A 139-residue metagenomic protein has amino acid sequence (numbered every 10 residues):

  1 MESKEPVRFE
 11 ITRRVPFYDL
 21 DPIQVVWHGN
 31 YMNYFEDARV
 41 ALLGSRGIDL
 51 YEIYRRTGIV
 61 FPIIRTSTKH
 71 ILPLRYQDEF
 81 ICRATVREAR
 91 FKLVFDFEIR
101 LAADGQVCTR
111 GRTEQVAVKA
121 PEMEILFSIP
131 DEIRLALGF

Functional and structural regions predicted by a protein language model:
E2-E5, F9-I11, L74-Y76, V86-F139: HotDog/MaoC-like acyl-thioester-processing domains
E2-I64, K119-F139: Hot-dog-fold acyl-thioester-processing enzymes
L42-I81, T85-L93, R110, V116: Hydrophobic beta-strand-centered segment that forms part of the acyl-chain substrate-binding groove
